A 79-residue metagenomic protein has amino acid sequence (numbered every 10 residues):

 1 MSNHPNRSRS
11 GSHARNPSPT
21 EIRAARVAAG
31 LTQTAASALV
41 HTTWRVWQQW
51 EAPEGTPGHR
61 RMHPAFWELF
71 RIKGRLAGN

Functional and structural regions predicted by a protein language model:
S2-A28: A short, Lys/Arg-rich alpha-helix, primarily the initiator
H4, N16-S18, A52, T56 (+1 more regions): Intrinsic-disorder/low-complexity coil detector
T20-R23, T42, E68-F70: Short alpha-helical segments used as structural interaction elements across diverse proteins
R23-V27, W47-Q48, M62, R71: Secondary-structure boundary/capping motif
G30-T32: Extracellular attachment/recognition segments
A35-A38: Short alpha-helical "recognition helix" segments of helix-turn-helix
V40-R61: Recognition helix of helix-turn-helix/homeodomain-like DNA-binding domains that insert into the DNA major groove
G55-N79: DNA major-groove recognition helix of helix-turn-helix/homeodomain DNA-binding modules
